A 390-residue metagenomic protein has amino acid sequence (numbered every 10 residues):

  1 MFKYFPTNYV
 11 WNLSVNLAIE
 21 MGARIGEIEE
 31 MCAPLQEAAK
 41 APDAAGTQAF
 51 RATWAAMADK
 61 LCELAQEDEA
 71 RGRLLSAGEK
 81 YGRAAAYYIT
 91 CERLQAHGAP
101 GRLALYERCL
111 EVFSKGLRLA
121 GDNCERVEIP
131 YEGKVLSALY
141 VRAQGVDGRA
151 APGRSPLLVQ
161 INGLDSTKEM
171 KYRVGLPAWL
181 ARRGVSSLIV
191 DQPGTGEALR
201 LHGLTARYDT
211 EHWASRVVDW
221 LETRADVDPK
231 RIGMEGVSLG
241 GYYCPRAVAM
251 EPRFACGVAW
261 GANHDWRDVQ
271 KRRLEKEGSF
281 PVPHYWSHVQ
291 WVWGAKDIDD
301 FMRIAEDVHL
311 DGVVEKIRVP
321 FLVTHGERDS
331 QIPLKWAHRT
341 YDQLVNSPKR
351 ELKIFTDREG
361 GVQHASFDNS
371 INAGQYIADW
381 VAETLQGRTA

Functional and structural regions predicted by a protein language model:
A52-W54, A58, A104-G153: N-terminal cap/lid segment of alpha/beta-hydrolase-fold proteins
I89, W220-E275: Primarily recognizes the serine-hydrolase "nucleophile elbow" in alpha/beta-hydrolase and SGNH/GDSL folds
L204-D226: Alpha/beta-hydrolase active-site loop
R273-V313: Mobile cap/lid helix-loop segments that gate and shape the active-site cleft of serine hydrolases
I317, V323-H325, D329: Short beta-strand/loop motif that positions the catalytic acidic residue of the alpha/beta-hydrolase fold
V319, P333-Q343: Short alpha-helix in the alpha/beta-hydrolase fold that links the catalytic acid
Y341-V362: Catalytic histidine neighborhood in serine/cysteine hydrolases with alpha/beta-hydrolase-type architecture
F367-A390: Catalytic active-site module of serine/aspartate enzymes centered on a nucleophile-bearing elbow/loop
